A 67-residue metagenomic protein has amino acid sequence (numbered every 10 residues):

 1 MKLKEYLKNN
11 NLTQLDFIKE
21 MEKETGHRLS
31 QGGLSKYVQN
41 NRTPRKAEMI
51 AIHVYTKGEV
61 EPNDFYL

Functional and structural regions predicted by a protein language model:
M1-E22, E61-F65: A short, Lys/Arg-rich alpha-helix, primarily the initiator
L15, G32, R42: Key DNA-contact positions within bacterial/archaeal DNA-binding proteins
F17-I18, L34-Y37: Conserved hydrophobic/aromatic packing and binding residues within compact polymer-binding modules
E22-G33, K57-P62: Short, basic interhelical loop/turn and adjoining N-cap of the next helix at nucleic-acid- or acidic-partner-contacting
Q39-V54: Short, basic-rich loop-to-helix N-cap that marks the start of a DNA-contacting helix
